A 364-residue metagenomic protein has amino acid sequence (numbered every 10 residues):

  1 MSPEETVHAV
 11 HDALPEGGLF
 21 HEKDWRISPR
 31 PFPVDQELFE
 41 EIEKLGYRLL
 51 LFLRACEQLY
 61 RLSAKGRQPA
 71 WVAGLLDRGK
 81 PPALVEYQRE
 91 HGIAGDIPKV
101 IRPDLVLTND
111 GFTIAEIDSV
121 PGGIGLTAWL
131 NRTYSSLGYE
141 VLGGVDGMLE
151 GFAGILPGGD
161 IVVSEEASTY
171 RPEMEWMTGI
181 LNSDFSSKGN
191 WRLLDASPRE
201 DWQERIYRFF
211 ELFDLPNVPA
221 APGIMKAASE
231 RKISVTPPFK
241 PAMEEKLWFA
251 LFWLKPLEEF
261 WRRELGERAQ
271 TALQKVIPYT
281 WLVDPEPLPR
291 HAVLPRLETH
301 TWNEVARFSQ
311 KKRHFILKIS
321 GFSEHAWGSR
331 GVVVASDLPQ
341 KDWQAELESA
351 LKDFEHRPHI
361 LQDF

Functional and structural regions predicted by a protein language model:
M1-F364: Preference for protein termini
